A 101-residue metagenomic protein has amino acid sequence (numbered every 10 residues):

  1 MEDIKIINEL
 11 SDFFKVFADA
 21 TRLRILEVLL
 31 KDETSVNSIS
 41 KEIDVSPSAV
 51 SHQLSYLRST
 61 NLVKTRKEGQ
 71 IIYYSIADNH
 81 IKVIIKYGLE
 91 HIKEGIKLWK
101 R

Functional and structural regions predicted by a protein language model:
M1-K5, E9, K82-R101: Amphipathic alpha-helical dimerization/coiled-coil segments that flank or bridge DNA-binding/regulatory modules
K5-S48, I71-H80: N-terminal helix-turn-helix DNA-binding core of bacterial DNA-binding proteins
F14, S51-H52, E68, H91: Short alpha-helical scaffold segments that flank and stabilize functional sites
K41, H52, R58-S59: Alpha-helical residues within the helix-turn-helix
P47, K67, K86: Short glycine/serine/threonine-biased micro-segments
R58-E68, S75: Beta-hairpin "wing" of winged helix-turn-helix
